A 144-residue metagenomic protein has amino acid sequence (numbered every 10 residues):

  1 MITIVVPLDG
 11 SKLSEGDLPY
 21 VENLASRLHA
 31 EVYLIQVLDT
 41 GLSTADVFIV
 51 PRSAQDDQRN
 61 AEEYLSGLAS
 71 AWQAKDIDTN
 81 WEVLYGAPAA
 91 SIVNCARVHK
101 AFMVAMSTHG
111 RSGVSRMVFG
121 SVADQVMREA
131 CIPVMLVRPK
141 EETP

Functional and structural regions predicted by a protein language model:
I2-F48: Small/aliphatic-rich secondary-structure junction motif
V5-P7, L24, V32-L34, Y64-L65 (+2 more regions): Short, structured motif recognition centered on aromatic/hydrophobic residues
H29-E31, D76, K100, C131: Glycine-centered short loops/turns at secondary-structure junctions
I49-S53, V98-K100, V122-A123: Short, hinge-like loop/turn segments at secondary-structure boundaries
P51-E63: A short acidic, glycine-rich active-site loop that binds or catalyzes chemistry on phosphate/adenosine moieties
S70-V104, E141-P144: Structural beta-alpha unit
S107-Q125, P139, T143-P144: Glycine-rich, Arg-bearing micro-motifs that act as flexible, cationic patches
E129-P139: Short, acidic/small-residue loops that bind anionic groups at enzyme active sites
